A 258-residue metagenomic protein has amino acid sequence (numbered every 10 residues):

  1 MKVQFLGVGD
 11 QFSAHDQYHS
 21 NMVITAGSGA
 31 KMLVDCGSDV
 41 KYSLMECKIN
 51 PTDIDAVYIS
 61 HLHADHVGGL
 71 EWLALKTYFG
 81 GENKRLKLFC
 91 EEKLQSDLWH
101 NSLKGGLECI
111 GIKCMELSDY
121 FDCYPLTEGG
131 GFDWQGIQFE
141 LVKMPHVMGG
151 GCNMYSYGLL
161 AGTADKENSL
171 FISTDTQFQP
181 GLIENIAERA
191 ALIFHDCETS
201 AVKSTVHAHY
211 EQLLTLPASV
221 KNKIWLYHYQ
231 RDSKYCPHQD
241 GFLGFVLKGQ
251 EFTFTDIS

Functional and structural regions predicted by a protein language model:
M1-N50, D122-G181, K248-S258: Core dinuclear metal-dependent hydrolase active-site scaffold
K2, A30, R85-K87, A191 (+1 more regions): Residues at the starts of beta-strands that form the adenosine-phosphate
Q4, Y58, F89, Y124 (+3 more regions): Hydrophobic/aromatic beta-strand patches that form the interior of the parallel beta-sheet core in alpha/beta enzyme
L33-G37, D55-D65, E91, F171-T176 (+2 more regions): Active-site neighborhood of phospho(di)ester-bond hydrolases with catalytic His/Asp-centered motifs
D39-F89, R189-L192: Active-site metal-binding motif and surrounding structural segment of the metallo-beta-lactamase
Y42-S43, H66-G69, D97-L98, G181 (+1 more regions): Phosphate- and divalent-cation-binding pockets in alpha/beta enzyme and binding domains that engage nucleotide-derived
E82-D122: Acidic/polar short surface loop at catalytic or gating sites that assists cofactor/ion binding and chemistry
S169, T176-S258: Cap/insert and terminal regions of metallo-dependent hydrolase folds
